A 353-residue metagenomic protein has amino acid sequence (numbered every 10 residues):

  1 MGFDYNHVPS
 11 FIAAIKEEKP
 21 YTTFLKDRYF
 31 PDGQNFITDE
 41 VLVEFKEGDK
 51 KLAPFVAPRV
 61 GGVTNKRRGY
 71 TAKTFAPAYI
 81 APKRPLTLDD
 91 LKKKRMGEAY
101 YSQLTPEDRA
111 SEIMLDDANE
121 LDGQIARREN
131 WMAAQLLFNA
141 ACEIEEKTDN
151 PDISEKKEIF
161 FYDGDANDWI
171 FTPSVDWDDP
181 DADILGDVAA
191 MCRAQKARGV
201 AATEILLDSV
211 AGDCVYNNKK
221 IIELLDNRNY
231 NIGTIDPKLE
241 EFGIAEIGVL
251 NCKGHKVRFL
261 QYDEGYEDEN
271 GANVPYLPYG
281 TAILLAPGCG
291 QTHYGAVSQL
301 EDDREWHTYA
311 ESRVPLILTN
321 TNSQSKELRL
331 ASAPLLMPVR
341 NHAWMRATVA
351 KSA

Functional and structural regions predicted by a protein language model:
M1-L42, M337-A353: N-terminal alpha-helical "arm" segments
D27-R28, V188-C192, S312-P315: Short alpha-helical segments and helix-capping/turn motifs at coil-helix boundaries
P31-A99: Assembly/oligomerization interface modules of large self-assembling protein complexes
G33-Q34, A194-G199, I317-N320: A general structural signal for short secondary-structure junctions and capping/turn motifs
P82-D165, D187, R193-V210, Q324-S332: Long, contiguous amphipathic alpha-helices that act as assembly "spine/axial" helices in icosahedral shell and virion
D165-D183, D187-A190: Glycine- and small hydrophobic-enriched segments that form the cores of compact globular domains
D181-G243, I247: Ordered core of a single globular domain
K220-A353: Sequence/fold signature of self-assembling virion shell proteins
